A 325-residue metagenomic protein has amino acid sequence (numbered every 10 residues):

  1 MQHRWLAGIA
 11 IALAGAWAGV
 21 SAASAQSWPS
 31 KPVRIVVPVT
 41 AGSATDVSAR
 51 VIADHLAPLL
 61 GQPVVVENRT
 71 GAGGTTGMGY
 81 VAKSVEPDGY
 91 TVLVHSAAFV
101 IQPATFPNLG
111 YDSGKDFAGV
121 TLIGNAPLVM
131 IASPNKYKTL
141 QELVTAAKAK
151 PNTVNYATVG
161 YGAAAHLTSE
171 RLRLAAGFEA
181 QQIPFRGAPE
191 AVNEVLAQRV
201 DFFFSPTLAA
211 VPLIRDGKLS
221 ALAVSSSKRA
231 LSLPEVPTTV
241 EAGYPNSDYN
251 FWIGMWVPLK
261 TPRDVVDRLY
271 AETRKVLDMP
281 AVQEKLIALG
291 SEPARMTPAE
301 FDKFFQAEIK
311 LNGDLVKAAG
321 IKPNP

Functional and structural regions predicted by a protein language model:
M1-H3: N-terminal secretory signal peptides that target proteins for export/translocation
A7-G19: Bacterial N-terminal signal peptides
S24-K115, N152-T153, G177-P206, L213 (+2 more regions): N-terminal (or domain-start) structured segment
S30-P32, A175-A176, E241, R263-P325: An extracytoplasmic/periplasmic, membrane-proximal ligand-sensing/linker region
K83-Y90, A104-E190, T239-E241, W252-K285: Hinge/capping helix and adjacent helix->loop/strand transition within the periplasmic-binding protein
S96-A97, P134, T207-L208, S226-S227 (+1 more regions): Short secondary-structure boundary segments
D112-L122, A157, E179-I183, D201-F202 (+2 more regions): Short beta-strand->loop
